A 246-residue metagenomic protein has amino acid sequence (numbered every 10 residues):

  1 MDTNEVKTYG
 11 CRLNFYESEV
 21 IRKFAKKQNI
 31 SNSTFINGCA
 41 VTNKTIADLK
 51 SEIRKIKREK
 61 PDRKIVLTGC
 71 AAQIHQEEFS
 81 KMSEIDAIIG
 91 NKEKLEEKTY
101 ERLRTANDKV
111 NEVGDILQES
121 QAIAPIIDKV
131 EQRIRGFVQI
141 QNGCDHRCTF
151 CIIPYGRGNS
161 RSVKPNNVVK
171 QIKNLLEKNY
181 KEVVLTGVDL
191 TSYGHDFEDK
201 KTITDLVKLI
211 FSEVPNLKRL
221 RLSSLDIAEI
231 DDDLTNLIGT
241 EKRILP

Functional and structural regions predicted by a protein language model:
M1-Y193, K208, K242: Proteins enriched for Cys/Gly/acidic motifs involved in redox and nucleic-acid/cofactor modification
K44, D48, H195-P246: Conserved AdoMet/S-adenosylmethionine-binding subsite of the radical SAM
